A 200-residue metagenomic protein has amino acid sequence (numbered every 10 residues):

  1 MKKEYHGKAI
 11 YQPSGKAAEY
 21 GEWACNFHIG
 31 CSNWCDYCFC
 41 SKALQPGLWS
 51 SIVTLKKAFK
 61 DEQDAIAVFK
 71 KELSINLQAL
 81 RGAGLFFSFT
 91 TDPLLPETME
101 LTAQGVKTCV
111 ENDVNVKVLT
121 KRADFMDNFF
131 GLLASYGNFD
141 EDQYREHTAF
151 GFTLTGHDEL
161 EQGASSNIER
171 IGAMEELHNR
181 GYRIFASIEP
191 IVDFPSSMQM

Functional and structural regions predicted by a protein language model:
M1-G84: N-terminal [4Fe-4S]-dependent radical SAM core
D64-M200: Conserved AdoMet/S-adenosylmethionine-binding subsite of the radical SAM
